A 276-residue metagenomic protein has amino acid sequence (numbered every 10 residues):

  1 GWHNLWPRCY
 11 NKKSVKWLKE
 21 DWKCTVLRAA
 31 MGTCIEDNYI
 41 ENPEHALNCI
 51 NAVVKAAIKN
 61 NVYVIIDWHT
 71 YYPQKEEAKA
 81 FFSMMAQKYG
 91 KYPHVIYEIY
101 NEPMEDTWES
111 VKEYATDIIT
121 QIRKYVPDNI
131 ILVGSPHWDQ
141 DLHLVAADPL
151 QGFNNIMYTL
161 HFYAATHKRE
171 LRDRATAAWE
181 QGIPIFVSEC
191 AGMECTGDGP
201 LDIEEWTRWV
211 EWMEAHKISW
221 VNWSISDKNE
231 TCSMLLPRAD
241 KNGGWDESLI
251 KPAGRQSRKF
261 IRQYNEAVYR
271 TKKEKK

Functional and structural regions predicted by a protein language model:
G1-V15, M31-E44, C195-D198, N242-E247: Acidic/histidine-rich helix-loop elements that form or flank divalent-metal/phosphate-binding sites at the catalytic
G1-V26, S257, A267-T271: N-terminal carbohydrate-binding accessory modules
H3, T25, A30-G32, Y100 (+1 more regions): Conserved residues at the C-terminal ends of beta-strands
N4, T33, T70, E105 (+1 more regions): Active-site micro-motifs of SAM-dependent methyltransferase domains
P7-C9, Y63, K75, K79-Q87 (+3 more regions): Extracellular glycoside hydrolase catalytic/binding regions
N11-M84, T120-P127, I203-K217: Aromatic-lined substrate-binding rim segments of carbohydrate-active enzymes
K273-K276: Basic/polar N-terminal segments that are highly enriched at the extreme N-terminus, encompassing both cleavable
